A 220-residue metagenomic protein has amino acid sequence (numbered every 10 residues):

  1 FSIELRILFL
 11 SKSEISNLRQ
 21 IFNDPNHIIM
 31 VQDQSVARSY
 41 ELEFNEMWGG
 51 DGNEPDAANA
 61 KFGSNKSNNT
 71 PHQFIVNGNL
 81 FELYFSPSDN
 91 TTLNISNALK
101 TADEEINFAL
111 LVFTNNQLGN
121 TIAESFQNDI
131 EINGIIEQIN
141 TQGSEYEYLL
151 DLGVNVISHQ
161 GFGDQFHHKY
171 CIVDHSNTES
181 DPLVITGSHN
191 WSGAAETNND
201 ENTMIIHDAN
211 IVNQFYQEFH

Functional and structural regions predicted by a protein language model:
S2-H220: Charged, low-complexity intrinsically disordered terminal segments
